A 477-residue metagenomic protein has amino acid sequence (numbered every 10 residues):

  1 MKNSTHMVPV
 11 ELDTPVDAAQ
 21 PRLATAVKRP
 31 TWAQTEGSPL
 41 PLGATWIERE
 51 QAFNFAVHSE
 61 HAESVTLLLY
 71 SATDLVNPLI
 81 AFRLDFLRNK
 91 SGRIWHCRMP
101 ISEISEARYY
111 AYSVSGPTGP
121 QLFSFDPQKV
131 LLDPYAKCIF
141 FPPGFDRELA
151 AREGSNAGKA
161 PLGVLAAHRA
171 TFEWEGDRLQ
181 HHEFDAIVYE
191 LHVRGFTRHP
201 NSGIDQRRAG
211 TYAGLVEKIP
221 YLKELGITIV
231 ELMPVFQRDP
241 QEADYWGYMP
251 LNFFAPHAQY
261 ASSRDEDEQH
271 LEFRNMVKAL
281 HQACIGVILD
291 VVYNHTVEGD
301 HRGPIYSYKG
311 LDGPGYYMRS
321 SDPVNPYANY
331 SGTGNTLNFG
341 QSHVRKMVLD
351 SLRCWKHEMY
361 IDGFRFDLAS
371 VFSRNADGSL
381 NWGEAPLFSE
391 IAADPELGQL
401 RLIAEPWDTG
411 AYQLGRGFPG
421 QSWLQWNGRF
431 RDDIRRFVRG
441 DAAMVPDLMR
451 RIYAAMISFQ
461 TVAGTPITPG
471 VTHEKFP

Functional and structural regions predicted by a protein language model:
K2-R49, A81, K90-R98, S102-V188 (+1 more regions): The feature marks proteins involved in alpha-glucan
Q51-F55: Structural beta-strand segments of beta-rich domains
H58-S64: Short proline/glycine-enriched turn/loop motifs at strand-loop junctions of beta-rich domains
T66-L68: Beta-strand signatures of extracellular beta-sandwich domains
Y70-V76: Change "in extracellular beta-sheet-rich domains … of secreted and cell-surface proteins" to "in beta-sheet-rich domains
V114-E175, D244, M249, A283 (+4 more regions): Core domains of carbohydrate- and sulfate-ester-processing enzymes
A136, F141, W382-P477: Conserved alpha/beta catalytic core and glycan-binding cleft of carbohydrate-active enzymes
L179-Q180, H192-I361, R365-A393: Substrate-binding/active-site clefts of carbohydrate-active enzymes
